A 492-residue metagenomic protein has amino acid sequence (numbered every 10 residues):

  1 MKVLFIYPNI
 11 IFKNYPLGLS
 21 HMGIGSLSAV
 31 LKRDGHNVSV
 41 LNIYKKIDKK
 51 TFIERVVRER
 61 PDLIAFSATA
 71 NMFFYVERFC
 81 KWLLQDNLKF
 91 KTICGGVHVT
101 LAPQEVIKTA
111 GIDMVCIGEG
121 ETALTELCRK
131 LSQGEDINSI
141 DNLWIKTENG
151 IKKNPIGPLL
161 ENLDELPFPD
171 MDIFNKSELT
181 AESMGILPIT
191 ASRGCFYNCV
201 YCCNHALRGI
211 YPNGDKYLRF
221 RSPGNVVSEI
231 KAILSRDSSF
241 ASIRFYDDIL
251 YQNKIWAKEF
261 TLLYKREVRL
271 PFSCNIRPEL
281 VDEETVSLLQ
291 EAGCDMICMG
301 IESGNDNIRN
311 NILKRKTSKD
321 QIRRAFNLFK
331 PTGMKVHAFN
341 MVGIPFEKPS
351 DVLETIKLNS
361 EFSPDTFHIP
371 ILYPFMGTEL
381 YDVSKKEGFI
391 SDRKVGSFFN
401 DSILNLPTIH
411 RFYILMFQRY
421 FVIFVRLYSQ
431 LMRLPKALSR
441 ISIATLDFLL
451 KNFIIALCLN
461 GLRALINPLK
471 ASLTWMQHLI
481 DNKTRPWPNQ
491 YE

Functional and structural regions predicted by a protein language model:
V3-F5, N37, I53-V57, D62 (+4 more regions): Radical SAM enzyme core and accessory elements
L4, I10-F12, I140, I145-A191: N-terminal [4Fe-4S]-dependent radical SAM core
K13-I24: Glycine- and acidic-residue-enriched helix-capping/strand-helix junction motifs
K13-N14, P103, Y197, N307 (+4 more regions): Flexible glycine/acidic-rich beta-alpha junction loops that bind and position SAM and/or redox cofactors in anaerobic
G23, L27-L160, I371-Y373, G377: Glycine-rich beta-alpha loop elements in corrinoid/cobalamin-binding modules across cobalamin-dependent enzymes
Y44, T69, Y246-N253, R277-P278 (+2 more regions): Short, solvent-exposed turn/loop segments enriched in Gly/Ser/Thr/Pro and often Arg
P103-K108, T285, F346-E361: Catalytic cores of alpha/beta
P169-F339, K357: Radical SAM [4Fe-4S] cluster-binding motif and immediate context
